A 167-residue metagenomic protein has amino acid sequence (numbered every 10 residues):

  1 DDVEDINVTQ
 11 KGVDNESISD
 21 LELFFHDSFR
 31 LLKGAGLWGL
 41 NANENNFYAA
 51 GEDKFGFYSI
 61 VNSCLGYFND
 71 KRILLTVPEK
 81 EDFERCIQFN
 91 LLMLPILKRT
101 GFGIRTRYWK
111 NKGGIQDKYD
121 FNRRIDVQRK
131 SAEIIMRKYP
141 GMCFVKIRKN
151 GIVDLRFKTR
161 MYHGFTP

Functional and structural regions predicted by a protein language model:
E4-R85: Conserved catalytic core of nucleotide-sugar-dependent glycosyltransferases
V77-E79, F83-P167: C-terminal catalytic/acceptor-binding lobe
